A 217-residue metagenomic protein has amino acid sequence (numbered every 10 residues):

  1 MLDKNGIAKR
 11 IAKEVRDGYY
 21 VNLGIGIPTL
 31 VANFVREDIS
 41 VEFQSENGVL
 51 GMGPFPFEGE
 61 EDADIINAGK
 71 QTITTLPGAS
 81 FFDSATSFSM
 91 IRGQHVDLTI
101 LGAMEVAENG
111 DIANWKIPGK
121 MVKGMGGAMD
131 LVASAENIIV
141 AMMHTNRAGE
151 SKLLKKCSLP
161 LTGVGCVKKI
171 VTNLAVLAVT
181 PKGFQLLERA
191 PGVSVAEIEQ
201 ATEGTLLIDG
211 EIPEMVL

Functional and structural regions predicted by a protein language model:
M1-L76: N-terminal active-site beta-alpha-beta segment that forms phosphate/nucleotide-binding and substrate-recognition loops
D3-G6, F57-L217: Conserved phosphate- and dinucleotide-binding cores of soluble alpha/beta proteins, encompassing both enzyme active
